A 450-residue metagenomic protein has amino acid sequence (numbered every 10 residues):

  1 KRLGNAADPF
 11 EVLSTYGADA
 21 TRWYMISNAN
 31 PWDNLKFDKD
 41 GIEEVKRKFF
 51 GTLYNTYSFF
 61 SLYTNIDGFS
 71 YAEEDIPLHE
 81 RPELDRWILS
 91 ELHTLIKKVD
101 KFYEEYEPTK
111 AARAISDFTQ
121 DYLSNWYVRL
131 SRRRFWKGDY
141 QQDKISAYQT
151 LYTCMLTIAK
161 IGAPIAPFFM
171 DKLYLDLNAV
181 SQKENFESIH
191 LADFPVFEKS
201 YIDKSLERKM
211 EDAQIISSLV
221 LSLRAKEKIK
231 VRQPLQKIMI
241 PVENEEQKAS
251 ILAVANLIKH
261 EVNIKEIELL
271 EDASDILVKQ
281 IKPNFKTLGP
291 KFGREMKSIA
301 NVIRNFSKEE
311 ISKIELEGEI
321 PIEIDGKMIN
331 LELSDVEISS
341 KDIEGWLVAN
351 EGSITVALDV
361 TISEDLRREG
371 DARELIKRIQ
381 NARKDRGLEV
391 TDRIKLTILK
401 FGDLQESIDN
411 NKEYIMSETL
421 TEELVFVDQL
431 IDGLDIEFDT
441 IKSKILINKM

Functional and structural regions predicted by a protein language model:
K1-L13, D33, I42-M450: Feature 926 captures the class I aminoacyl-tRNA synthetase adenylation module centered on the KMSKS loop
Y24-S27: Structured mid-domain segments that build the active-site/substrate or prosthetic-cofactor binding neighborhood
